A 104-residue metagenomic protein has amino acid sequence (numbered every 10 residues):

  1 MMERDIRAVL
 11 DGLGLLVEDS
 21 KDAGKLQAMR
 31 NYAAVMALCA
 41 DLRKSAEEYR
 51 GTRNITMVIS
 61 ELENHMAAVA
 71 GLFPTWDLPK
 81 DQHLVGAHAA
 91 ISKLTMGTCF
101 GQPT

Functional and structural regions predicted by a protein language model:
M1-C39, H88, L94, T98: Short terminal alpha-helical segments
M1-M2, V58, V69, T104: Intrinsic low-complexity, intrinsically disordered segments enriched in polar/basic residues
E3, T56-I59, D81-L84: Short, structured helix-loop boundary elements
E18-A68: Amphipathic alpha-helical interaction modules
E63-T104: Amphipathic alpha-helical binding modules
